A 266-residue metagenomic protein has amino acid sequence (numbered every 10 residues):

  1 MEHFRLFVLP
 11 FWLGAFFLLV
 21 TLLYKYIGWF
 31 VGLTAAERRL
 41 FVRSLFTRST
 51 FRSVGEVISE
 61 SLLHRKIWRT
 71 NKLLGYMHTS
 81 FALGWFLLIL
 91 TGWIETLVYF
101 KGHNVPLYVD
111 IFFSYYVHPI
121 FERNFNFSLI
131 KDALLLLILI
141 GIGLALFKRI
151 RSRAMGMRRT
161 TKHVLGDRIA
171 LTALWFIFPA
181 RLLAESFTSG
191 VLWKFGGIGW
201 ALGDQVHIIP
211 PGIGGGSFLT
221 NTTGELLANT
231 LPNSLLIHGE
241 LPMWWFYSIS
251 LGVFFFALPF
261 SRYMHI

Functional and structural regions predicted by a protein language model:
M1-I266: Membrane-embedded alpha-helical bundles of multi-pass integral membrane proteins
